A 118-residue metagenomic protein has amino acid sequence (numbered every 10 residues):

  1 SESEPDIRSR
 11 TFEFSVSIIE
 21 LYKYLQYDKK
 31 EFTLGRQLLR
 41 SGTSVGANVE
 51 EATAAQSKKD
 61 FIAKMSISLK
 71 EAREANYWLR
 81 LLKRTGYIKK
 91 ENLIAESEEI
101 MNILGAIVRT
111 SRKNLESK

Functional and structural regions predicted by a protein language model:
S1-K118: Short, C-terminally biased terminal segments at protein or domain edges
